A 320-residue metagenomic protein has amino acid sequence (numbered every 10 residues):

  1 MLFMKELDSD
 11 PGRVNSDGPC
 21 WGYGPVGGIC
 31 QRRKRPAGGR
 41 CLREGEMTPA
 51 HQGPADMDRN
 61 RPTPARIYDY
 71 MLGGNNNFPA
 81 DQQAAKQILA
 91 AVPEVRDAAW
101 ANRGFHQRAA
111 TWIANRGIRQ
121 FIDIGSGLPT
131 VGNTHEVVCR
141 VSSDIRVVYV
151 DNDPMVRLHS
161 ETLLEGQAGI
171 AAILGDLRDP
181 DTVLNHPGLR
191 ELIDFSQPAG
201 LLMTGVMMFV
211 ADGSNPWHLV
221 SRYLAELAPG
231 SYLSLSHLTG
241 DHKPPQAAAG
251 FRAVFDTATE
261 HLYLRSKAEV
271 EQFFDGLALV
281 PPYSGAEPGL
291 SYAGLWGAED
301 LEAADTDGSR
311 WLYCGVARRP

Functional and structural regions predicted by a protein language model:
R40-G175, D179-L192, W311: Rossmann-like AdoMet
Y68, A278-A298: Conserved S-adenosyl-L-methionine
L177, L189-S214: A short SAM/SAH-binding and catalytic strip from SAM-dependent methyltransferases
T182-V183, V210-R222: A short, conserved alpha-helix within the catalytic core of class I
L227-H237: Conserved beta-strand signature within the Rossmann-like core of class I S-adenosyl-L-methionine
P244-A258: Short, glycine-/aromatic-enriched active-site segment of Class I SAM-dependent methyltransferases
H261-S284: Short alpha-helix
L295-P320: Core SAM-dependent methyltransferase catalytic element
